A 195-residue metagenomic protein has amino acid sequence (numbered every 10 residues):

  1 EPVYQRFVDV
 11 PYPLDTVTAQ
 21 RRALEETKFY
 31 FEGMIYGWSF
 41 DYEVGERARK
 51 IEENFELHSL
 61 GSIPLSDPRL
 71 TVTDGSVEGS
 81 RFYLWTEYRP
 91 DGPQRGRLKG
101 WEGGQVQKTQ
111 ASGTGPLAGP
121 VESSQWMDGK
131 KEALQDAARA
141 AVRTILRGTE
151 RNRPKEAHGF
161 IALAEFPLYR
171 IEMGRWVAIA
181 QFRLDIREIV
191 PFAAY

Functional and structural regions predicted by a protein language model:
E1-Y195: Domain-level marker for long, solvent-exposed, non-transmembrane regions
